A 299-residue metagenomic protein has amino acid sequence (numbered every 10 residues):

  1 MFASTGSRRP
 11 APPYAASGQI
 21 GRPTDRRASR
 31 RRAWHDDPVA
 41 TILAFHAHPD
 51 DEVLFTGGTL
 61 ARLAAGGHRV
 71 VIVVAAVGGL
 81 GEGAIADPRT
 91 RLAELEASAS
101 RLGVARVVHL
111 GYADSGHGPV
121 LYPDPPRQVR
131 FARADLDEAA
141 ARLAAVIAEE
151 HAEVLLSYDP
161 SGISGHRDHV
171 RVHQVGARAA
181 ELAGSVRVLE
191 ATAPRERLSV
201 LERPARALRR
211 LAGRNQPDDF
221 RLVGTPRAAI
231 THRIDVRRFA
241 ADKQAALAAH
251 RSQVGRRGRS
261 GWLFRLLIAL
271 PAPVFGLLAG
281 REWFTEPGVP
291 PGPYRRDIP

Functional and structural regions predicted by a protein language model:
S4-R9: Low-acidity, Ser/Thr- and Arg-rich intrinsically disordered low-complexity segments
Y14, D25, S29-L43, Y122-P123 (+2 more regions): Metal-dependent de-N-acetylase/amidase catalytic core
S17-G18, R89, A241: Generic N-terminal leader/processing signal
R27-H151, R178, L182, T285: Active-site rim/loop-helix segments in enzyme catalytic domains that contact anionic ligands
